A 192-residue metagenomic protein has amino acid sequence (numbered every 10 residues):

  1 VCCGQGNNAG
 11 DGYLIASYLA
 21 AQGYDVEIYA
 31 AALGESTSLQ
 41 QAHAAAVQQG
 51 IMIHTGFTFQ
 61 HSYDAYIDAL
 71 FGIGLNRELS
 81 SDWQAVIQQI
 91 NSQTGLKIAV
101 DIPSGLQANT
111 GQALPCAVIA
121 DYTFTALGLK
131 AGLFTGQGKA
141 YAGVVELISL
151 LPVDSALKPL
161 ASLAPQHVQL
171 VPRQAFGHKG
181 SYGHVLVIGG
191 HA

Functional and structural regions predicted by a protein language model:
V1-A30, Y63, Y122, L133-A192: Small-residue (G/A/S/T)-rich helix-start motifs and N-terminal tracts that mark the onset
V1-L70, E78-V100: Nucleotide and nucleotide-moiety/phosphate-recognizing core
Q48-H54, S80, S104-A108, Q166-P172: Short gly/ser/thr-rich secondary-structure transition/capping motifs
Y63-A65, L70-P159: Internal gly/pro-rich beta-alpha loop/helix module that stabilizes soluble enzyme cofactors or their anionic handles
